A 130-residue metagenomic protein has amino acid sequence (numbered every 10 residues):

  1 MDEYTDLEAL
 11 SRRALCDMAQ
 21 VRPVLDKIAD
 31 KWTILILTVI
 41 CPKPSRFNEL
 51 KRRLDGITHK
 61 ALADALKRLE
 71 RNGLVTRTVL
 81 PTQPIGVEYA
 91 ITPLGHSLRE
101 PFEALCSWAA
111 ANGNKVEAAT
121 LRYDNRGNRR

Functional and structural regions predicted by a protein language model:
M1-A19, V24, R53, A65 (+2 more regions): Recognition helices and adjacent regulatory flanks at domain boundaries
M1-E8, V39, K51, H59 (+1 more regions): Short amphipathic alpha-helical interaction elements located at domain edges and within/adjacent to intrinsically
L15-A61: N-terminal helix-turn-helix DNA-binding core of bacterial DNA-binding proteins
I34, T38, N72, P101-V116: Alpha-helical linker/hinge and terminal dimerization helices associated with HTH transcriptional regulators
P44-I85: Canonical helix-turn-helix DNA-binding module
L54, L66, G95, R99-F102 (+1 more regions): Short amphipathic alpha-helical/adjacent loop interface patches that line ligand and macromolecule-binding sites
P81-L105: Basic, amphipathic "hinge/linker" alpha-helix immediately C-terminal to the N-terminal HTH DNA-binding motif
A118-R130: Exposed, interaction-prone assembly regions rather than primary DNA-binding/catalytic cores
